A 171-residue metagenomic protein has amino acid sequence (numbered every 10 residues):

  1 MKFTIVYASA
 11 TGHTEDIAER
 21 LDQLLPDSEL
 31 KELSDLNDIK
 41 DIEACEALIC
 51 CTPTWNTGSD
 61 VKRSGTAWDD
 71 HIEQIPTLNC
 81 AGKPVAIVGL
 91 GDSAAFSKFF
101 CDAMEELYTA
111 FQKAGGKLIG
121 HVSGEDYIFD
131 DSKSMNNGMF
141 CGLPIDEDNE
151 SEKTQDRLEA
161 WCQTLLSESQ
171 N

Functional and structural regions predicted by a protein language model:
M1-T4: Extreme N-terminal starter segment of soluble prokaryotic enzymes
V6, K31-L33, H121-G124: Conserved beta-strand termini and adjacent loop/short-helix elements that scaffold enzyme active sites in alpha/beta
V6-A8, V88: Short hydrophobic segments within beta-strands
S9-E15: Glycine-rich NAD(P) Rossmann-fold beta1-alpha1 loop
D16, L24-D27, A44-N171: FMN-binding flavodoxin-like domain, especially the glycine-rich phosphate-binding loop
D27-I39: A short beta-strand-loop structural module common to alpha/beta enzyme folds
